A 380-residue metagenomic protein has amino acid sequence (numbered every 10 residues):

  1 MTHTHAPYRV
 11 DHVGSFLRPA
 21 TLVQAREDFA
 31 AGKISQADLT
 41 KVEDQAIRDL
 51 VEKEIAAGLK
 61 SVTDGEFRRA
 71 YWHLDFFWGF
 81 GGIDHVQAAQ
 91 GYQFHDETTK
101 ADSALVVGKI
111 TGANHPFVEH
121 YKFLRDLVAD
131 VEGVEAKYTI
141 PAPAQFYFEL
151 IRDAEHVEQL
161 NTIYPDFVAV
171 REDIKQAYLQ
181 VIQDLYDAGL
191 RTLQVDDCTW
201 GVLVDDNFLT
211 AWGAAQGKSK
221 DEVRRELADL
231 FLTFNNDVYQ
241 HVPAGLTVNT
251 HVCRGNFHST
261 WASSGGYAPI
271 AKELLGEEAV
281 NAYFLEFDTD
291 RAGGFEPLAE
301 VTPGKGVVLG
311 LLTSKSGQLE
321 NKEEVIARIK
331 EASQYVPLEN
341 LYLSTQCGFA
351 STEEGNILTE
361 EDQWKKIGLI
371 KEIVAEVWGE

Functional and structural regions predicted by a protein language model:
M1-E380: Domain-level signal for soluble alpha/beta catalytic cores
